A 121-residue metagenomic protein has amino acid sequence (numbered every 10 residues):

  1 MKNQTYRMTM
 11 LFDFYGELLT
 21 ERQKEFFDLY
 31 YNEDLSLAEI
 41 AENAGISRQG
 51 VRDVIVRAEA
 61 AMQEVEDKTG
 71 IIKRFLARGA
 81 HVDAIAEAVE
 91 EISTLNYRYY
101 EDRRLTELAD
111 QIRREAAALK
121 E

Functional and structural regions predicted by a protein language model:
M10-L19: Short amphipathic alpha-helical boundary/capping segments
E21-N32: Short amphipathic alpha helix immediately N-terminal
F26, E39-A41: Hydrophobic positions on the alpha-helical face of helix-turn-helix-like DNA-binding modules
Q49: Key DNA-contact positions within bacterial/archaeal DNA-binding proteins
V54-R57: Residues within the DNA-recognition helix of helix-turn-helix
E59-E66: C-terminal flanking helix
T69-L95: Intrinsically disordered, low-complexity basic tails/linkers immediately adjacent to helix-turn-helix/homeobox/MYB/SANT
